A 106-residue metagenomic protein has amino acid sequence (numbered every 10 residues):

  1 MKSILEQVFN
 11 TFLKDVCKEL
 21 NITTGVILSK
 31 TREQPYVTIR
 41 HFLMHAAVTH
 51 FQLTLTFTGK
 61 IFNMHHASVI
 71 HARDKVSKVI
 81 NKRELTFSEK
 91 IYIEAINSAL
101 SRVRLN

Functional and structural regions predicted by a protein language model:
M1-K14, L105: General nucleic-acid-binding
L13, T54-L55: Helix-turn-helix DNA-binding elements, focusing on the entry/boundary residues of the two helices that contact DNA
K18-R40: Short, Lys/Arg-enriched anionic-surface-contact patches
V37-L53: Short, amphipathic alpha-helical "recognition" segments used to contact nucleic acids or chromatin
V48, R73, I80: DNA major-groove recognition helix of helix-turn-helix
T56-I61: Short alpha-helical "recognition helix" segments of helix-turn-helix
H65-I70: Helix-turn-helix DNA-binding helix
I80-N106: Short Lys/Arg-enriched helix C-cap and helix-to-coil transition segments that create basic nucleic-acid-contact patches
